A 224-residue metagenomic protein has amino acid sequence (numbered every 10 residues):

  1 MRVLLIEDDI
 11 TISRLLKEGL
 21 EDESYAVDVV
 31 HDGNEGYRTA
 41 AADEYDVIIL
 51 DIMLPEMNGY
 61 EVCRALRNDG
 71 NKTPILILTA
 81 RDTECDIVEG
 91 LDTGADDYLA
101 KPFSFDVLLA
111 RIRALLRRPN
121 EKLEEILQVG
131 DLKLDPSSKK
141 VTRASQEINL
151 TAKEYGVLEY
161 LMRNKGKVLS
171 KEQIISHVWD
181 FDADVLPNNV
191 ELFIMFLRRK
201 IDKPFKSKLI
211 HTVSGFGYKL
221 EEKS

Functional and structural regions predicted by a protein language model:
M1-P119: N-terminal/domain-start alpha-helical segments
E35, G215-K219: Glycine-rich nucleotide-binding loop
N68, T93, N120, R163-G166 (+2 more regions): Short, conserved catalytic or interaction motifs in soluble domains
A114-I126, G166: The C-terminal output helix
G130-K140, F216, S224: Short boundary/linker motifs that mark transitions into or out of structured domains
K140, S145-F216: Positively charged, aromatic-enriched patches within helix-turn-helix-type DNA-binding elements, predominantly
